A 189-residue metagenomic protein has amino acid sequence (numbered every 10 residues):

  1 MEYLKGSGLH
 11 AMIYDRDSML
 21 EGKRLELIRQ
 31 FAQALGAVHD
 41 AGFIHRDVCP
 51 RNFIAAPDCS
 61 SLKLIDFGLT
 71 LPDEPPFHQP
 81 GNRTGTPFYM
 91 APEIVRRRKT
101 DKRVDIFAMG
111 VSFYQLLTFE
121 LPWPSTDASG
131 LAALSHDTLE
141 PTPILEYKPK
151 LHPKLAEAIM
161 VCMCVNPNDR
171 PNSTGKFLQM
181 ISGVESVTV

Functional and structural regions predicted by a protein language model:
E2-G8: Conserved short submotifs of the Hanks-type protein kinase catalytic core that shape the nucleotide-binding pocket
L9-M19: AlphaC helix of the protein kinase catalytic domain
L27-I28: Activation segment signature within eukaryotic-like protein kinase domains
Q33-F43: Protein kinase catalytic-loop region centered on the HRD/HxD motif
P80-E93: Conserved activation segment of eukaryotic-like protein kinases, specifically the C-terminal portion of the activation
E93-R103: Conserved end of the kinase activation segment
